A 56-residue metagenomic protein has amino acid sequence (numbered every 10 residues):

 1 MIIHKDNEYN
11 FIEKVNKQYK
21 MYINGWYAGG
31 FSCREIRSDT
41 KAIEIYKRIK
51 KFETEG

Functional and structural regions predicted by a protein language model:
M1, K51-G56: Short intrinsically disordered terminal tails
I2-I3, K47: Structural boundary micro-motifs
H4, Y9-I43: Acidic, low-complexity, intrinsically disordered interaction modules
D39-E53: Ampiphathic alpha-helical segments that act as solvent-exposed interaction surfaces
